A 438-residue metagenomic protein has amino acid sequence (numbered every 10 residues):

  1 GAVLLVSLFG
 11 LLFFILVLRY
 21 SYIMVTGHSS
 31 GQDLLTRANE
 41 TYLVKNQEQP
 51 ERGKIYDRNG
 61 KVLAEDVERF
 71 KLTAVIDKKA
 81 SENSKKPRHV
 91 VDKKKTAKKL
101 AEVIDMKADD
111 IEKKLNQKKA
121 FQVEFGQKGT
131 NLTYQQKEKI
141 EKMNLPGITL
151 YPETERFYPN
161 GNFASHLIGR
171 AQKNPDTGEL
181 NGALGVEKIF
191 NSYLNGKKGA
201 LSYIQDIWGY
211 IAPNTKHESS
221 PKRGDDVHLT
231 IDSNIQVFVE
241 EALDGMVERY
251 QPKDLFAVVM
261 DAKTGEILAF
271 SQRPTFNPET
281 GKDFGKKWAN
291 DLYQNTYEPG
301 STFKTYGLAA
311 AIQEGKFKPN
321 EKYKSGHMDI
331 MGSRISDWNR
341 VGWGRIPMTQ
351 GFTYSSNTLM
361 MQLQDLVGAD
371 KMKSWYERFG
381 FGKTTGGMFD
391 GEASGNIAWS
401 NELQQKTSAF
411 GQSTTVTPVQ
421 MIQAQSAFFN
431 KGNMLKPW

Functional and structural regions predicted by a protein language model:
G1-E279, D370-R378: Periplasmic/cell-envelope proteins involved in peptidoglycan metabolism and beta-lactam response
A64, F70, D206-T215, L255 (+2 more regions): Beta-lactam-recognizing serine transpeptidase/beta-lactamase-like catalytic domain environment
